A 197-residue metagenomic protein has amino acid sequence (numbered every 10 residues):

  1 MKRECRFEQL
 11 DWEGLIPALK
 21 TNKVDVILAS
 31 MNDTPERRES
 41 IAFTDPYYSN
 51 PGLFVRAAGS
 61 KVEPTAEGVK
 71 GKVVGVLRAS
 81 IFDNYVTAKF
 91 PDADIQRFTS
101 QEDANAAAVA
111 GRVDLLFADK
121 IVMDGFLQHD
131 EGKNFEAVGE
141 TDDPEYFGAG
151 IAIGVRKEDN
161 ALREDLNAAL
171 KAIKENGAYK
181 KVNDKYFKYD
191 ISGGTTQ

Functional and structural regions predicted by a protein language model:
M1, S60, K72-V73, R78-S80 (+1 more regions): Extended ligand-binding regions for polar small-molecule ligands
M1-Q9, T87-T99, R112: A local structural motif
K2-E4, L10, K20-A29, V73 (+2 more regions): Alpha-to-beta junction loops
K2-G68, T141-Y146: Acidic, polar ligand-binding/catalytic clefts
G14, M31-E39, Y85-A88, D114-F147 (+1 more regions): A ligand-binding cleft/hinge motif common to bilobed small-molecule-binding domains
N32, L53-N105, K120-V122: Bilobed "Venus flytrap"/periplasmic-binding protein-like clamshell domains and structurally analogous long
Y48-R56, Q128-N167, F187-Q197: Periplasmic-binding protein-like
D83-F98, N134-A137, A168-Q197: Ligand-binding clefts/hinges and TM-proximal coupling segments of bilobed small-molecule sensing domains
